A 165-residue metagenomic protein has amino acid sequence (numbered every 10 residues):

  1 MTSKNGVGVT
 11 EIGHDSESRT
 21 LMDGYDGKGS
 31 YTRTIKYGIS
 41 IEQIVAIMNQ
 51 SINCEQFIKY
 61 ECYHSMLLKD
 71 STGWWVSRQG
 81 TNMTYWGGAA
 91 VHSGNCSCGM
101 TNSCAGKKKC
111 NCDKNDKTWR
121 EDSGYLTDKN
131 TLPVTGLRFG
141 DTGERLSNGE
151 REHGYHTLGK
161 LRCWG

Functional and structural regions predicted by a protein language model:
M1-G165: Mature extracellular or lumenal effector domains of secreted proteins and single-pass membrane receptors/adhesion
